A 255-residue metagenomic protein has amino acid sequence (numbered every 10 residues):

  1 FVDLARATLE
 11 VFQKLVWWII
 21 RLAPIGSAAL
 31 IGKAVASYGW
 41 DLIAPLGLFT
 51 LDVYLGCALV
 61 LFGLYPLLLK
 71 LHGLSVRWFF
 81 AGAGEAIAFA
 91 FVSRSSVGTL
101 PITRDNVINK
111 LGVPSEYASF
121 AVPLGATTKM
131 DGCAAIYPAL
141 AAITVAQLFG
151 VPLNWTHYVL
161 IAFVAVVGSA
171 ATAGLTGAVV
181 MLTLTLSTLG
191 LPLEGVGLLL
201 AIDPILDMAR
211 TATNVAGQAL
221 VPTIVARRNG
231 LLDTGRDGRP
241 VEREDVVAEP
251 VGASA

Functional and structural regions predicted by a protein language model:
F1-I19, G39, I43-T50, F79-A83 (+7 more regions): Hydrophobic alpha-helical segments of integral membrane proteins, encompassing both true transmembrane helices
F1-W78, R239, A255: Signature of multi-pass transmembrane helix bundles
L4, W40-L48, H72-G84, V151-L160 (+1 more regions): Membrane-water interface of transmembrane alpha-helices in multipass transporters/channels
F12, S96, A121, G174 (+1 more regions): Residue-level signature of catalytic and energy-coupling elements of molecular machines, predominantly ATP/GTP-dependent
I19-L22, G56, G125-Y137, I202-Q218: Membrane-embedded alpha-helical segments of transport systems, primarily multispan ion/solute transporters
D52-F91, S95-T99, Y137-Q147, W155-L160 (+3 more regions): Transmembrane alpha-helices that form the ion-translocation and gating core of multi-pass ion transport proteins
E85, F89-V166, P222, G235-R243: Helix-loop-helix junctions within the multi-pass membrane cores of secondary transporters/permeases
P138-A255: Transmembrane alpha-helical segments and their short flanking loops that form helix-hairpins/helix-helix interfaces
